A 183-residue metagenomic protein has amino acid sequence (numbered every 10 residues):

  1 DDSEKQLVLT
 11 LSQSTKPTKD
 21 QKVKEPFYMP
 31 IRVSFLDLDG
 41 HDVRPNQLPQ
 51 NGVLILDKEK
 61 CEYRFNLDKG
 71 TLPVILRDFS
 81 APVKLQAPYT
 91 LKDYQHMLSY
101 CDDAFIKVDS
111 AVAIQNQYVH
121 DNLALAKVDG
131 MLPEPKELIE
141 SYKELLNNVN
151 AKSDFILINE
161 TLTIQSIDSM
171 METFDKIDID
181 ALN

Functional and structural regions predicted by a protein language model:
D1-L76: Beta-strand-rich binding/interaction modules
S3-E4, R64-N183: Long, ordered, helix-rich scaffold segments
